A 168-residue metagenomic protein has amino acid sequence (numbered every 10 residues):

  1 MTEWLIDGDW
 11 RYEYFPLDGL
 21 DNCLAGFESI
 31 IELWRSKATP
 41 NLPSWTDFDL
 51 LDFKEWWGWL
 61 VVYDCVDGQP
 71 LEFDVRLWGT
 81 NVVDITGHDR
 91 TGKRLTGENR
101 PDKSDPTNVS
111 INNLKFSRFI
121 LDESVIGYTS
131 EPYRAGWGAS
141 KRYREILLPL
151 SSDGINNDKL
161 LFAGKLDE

Functional and structural regions predicted by a protein language model:
T2-L5, W10-D18, G26-L33, K37-E168: Sensory/regulatory domains in signal-transduction proteins
